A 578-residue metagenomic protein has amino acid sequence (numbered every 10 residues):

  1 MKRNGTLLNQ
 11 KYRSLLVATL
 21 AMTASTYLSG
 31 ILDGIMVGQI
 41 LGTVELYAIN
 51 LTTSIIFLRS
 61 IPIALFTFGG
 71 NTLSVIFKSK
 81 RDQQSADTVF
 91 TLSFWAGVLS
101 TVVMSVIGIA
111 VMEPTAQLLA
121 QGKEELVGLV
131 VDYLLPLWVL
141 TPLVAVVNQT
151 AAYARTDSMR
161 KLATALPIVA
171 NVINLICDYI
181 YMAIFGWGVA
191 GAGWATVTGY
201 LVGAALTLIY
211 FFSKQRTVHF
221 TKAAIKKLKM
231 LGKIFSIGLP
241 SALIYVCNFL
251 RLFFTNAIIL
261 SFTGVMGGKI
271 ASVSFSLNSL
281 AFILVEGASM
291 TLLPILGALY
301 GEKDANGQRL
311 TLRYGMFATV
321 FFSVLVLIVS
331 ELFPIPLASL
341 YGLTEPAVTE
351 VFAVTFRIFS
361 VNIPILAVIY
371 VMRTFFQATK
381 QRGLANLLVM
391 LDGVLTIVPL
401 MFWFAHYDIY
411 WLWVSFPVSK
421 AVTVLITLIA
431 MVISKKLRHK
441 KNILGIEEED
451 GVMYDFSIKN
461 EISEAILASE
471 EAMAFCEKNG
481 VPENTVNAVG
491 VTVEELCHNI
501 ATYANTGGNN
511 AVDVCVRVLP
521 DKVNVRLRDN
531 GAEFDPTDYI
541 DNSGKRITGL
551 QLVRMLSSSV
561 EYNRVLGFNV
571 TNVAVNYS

Functional and structural regions predicted by a protein language model:
M1-T19, S74-L140, V189-G238, L296-V361 (+1 more regions): Short alpha-helical transmembrane segments in multi-pass integral membrane proteins
S14-D33, P136, V147, A170 (+3 more regions): Transmembrane helical elements of multi-pass membrane transporters/channels
L28-Y47, A116-E124, I180-W187, F249-S276 (+3 more regions): Helix-terminus/linker motif at the lipid-water interface of multi-pass membrane proteins
L46-V102, V147-T156, A271-I328, V368-K380 (+1 more regions): Small-residue-rich hydrophobic transmembrane alpha-helices
Y153-Y179, A190-V197, A288, N306-T319 (+1 more regions): Alpha-helical transmembrane segments of multi-pass membrane transporters/permeases
S434-G490: Bergerat-fold GHKL ATPase/HATPase_c domain
E483-N509: Conserved ATP-binding N-box helix of the HATPase_c
V523-L550: Glycine-rich/acidic phosphate-handling loop/turn and adjacent ATP-lid/helix of nucleotide-binding kinase/ATPase domains
